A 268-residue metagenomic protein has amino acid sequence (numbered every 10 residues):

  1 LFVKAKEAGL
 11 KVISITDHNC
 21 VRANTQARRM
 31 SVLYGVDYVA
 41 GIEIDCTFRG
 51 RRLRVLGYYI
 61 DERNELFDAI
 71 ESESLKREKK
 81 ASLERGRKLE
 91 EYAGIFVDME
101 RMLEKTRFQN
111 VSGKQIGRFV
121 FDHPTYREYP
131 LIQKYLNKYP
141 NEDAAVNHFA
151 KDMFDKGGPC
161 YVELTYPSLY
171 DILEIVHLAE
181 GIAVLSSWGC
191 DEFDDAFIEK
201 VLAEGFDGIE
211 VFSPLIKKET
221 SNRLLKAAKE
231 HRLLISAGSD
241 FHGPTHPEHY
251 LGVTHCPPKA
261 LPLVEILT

Functional and structural regions predicted by a protein language model:
L1-R52, M153-H246, V253-K259, L263 (+1 more regions): An N-terminally biased module of ancient metal coordination in phosphate/nucleic-acid-related enzymes
V32-A196: Extended substrate/RNA-proximal surfaces in nucleic-acid metabolism proteins
